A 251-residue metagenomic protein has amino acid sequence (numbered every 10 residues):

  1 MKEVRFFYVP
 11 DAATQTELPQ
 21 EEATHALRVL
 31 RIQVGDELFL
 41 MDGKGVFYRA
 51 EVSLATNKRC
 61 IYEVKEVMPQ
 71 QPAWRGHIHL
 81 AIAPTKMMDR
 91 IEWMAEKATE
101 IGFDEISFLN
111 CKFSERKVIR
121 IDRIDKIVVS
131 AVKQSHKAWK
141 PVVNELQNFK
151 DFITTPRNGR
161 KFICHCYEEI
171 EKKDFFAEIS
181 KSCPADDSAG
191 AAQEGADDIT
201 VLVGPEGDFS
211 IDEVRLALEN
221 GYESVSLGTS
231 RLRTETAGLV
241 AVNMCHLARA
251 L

Functional and structural regions predicted by a protein language model:
M1-Q70, Q193: N-terminal positively charged helical leader segments and presequences
T14, V34, V46-Y48, K58-C60 (+5 more regions): A generic structural signal for short beta-strands and their flanking turns/coil linkers
Y62, K140-N144, S224: Generic structural signal for residues in well-ordered beta-strands
Q71-C166: RNA substrate-binding interface of SAM-dependent RNA methyltransferases
I163-P184, E194-L216, Y222-S226: Active-site/ligand-binding-proximal alpha/beta "capping" segment
I211-L251: Structured adenosyl-cofactor binding patch, chiefly the S-adenosyl-L-methionine
